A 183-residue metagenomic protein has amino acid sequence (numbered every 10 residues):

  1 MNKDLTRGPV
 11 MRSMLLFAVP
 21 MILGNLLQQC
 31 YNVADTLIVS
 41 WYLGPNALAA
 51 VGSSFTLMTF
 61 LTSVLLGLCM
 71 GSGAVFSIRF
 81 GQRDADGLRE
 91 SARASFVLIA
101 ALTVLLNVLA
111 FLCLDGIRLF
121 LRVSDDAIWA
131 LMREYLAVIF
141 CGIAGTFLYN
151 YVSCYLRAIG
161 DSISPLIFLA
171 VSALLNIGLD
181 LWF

Functional and structural regions predicted by a protein language model:
M1-A18, F76-G142, G178: Short alpha-helical transmembrane segments in multi-pass integral membrane proteins
R7, M11-C30, A34, L57 (+3 more regions): Residue-level signal for short hydrophobic patches within transmembrane helices of multi-pass membrane transporters
A18, C30-V33, Y42-P45, R79-Q82 (+1 more regions): Helix-loop interface residues and adjacent transmembrane-helix termini in multi-pass membrane transporters, primarily
A18, N25, G52-F55, I99 (+4 more regions): Residue-level recognition of transmembrane alpha-helices in multi-pass small-molecule transporters/permeases
V39-T59, A127-L131: Interfacial/gating helices of multi-pass transporter permease domains
L48-V108, T146-P165: Small-residue-rich hydrophobic transmembrane alpha-helices
A110, I163-F183: Alpha-helical transmembrane segments of multi-pass membrane transporters and transport-associated inner-membrane enzymes
